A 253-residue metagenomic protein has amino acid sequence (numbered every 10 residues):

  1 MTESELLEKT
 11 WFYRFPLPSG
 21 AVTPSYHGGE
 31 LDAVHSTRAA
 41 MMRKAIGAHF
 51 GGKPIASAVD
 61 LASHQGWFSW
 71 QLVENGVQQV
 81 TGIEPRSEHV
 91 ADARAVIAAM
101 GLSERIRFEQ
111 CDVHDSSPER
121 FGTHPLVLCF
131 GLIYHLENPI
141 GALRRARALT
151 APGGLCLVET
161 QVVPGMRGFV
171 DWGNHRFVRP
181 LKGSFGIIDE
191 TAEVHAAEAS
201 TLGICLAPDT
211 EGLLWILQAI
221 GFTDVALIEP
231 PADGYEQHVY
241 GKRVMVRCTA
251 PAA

Functional and structural regions predicted by a protein language model:
A33-P54: Conserved alpha-helix/loop element of class I SAM-dependent methyltransferases that forms part of the SAM/SAH-binding
P54-H64: Conserved class I S-adenosyl-L-methionine
Q65-G76: Conserved SAM-binding loop of SAM-dependent methyltransferases across substrates and taxa, primarily the Class I
R86: Conserved SAM/SAH-binding beta-strand->alpha-helix loop
P125-N138: A short SAM/SAH-binding and catalytic strip from SAM-dependent methyltransferases
I140-P152: A short glycine-rich, Lys/Arg-flanked "PGG" loop and its adjoining helix->strand segment in the class I
V158-I188: Conserved class I S-adenosyl-L-methionine
I204-G221: Short alpha-helix
